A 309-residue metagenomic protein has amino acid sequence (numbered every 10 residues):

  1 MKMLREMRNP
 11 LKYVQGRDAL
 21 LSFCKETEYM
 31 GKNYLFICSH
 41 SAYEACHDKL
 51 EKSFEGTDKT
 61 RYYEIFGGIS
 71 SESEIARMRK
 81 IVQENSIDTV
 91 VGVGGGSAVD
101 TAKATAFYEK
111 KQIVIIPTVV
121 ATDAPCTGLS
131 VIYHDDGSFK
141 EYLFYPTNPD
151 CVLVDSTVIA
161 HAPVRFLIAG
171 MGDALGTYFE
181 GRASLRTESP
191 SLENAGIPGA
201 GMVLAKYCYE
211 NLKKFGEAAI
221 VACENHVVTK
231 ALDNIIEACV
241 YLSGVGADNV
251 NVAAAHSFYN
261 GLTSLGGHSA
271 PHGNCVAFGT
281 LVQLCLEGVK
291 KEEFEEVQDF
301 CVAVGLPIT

Functional and structural regions predicted by a protein language model:
M1-T89: ATP/NTP phosphate-donor binding region
L11, F107-A200: A glycine/threonine-rich phosphate-anchoring loop and its flanking beta-alpha core in nucleotide/phosphate-binding
K12, N33-L35, D88-V91, Q112-V114 (+2 more regions): Structural motif
L20, Y43-H47, E72, S97-A104 (+3 more regions): Short glycine/serine/threonine-rich phosphate/pyrophosphate-binding segments that cradle anionic phosphate groups
V82-T105, E109-T118: A short, small-residue-rich loop immediately preceding and capping a beta-strand
S97, T118-T122, V158, L281 (+1 more regions): Acidic, glycine-rich active-site loops and adjacent beta-strand->loop/helix elements that engage anionic groups
L192-L306: Active-site segments that bind and position negatively charged phosphate/pyrophosphate groups
